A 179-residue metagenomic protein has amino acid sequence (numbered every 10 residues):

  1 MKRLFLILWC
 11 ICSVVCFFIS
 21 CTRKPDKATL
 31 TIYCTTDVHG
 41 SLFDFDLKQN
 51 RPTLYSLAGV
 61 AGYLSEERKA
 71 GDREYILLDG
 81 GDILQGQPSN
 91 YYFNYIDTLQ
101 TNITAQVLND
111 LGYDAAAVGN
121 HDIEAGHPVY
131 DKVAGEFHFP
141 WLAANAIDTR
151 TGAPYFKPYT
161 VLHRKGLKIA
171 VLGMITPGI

Functional and structural regions predicted by a protein language model:
M1-L4: Positively charged n-region of N-terminal signal peptides that target proteins for export
I7-L8, D131: Alpha-helical interaction segments
L8-C16: Bacterial N-terminal signal peptides
C21-I179: Acidic, metal/ion-coordinating pockets
